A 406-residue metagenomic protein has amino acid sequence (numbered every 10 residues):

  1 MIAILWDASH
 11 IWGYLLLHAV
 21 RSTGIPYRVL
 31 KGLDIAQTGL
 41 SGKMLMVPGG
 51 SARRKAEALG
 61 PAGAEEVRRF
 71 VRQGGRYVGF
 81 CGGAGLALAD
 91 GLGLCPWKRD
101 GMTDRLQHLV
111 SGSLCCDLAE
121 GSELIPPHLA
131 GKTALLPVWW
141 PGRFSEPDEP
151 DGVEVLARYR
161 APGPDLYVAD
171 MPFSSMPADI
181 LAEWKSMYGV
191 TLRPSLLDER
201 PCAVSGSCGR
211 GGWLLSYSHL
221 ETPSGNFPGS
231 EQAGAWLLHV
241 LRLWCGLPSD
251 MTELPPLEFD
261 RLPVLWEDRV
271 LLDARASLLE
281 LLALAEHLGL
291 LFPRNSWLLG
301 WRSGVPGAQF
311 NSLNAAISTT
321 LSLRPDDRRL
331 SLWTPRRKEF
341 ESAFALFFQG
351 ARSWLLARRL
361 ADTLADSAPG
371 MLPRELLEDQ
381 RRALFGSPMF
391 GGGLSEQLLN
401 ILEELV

Functional and structural regions predicted by a protein language model:
M1-H10, V264: Short hydrophobic beta-strand segments
L5-W6, L15-L16, L109, L114-C115: A binding-site-centric feature that preferentially detects glycan-recognition modules on secreted/surface proteins
S9-G91: Helical hinge/lid and interdomain linker segments adjacent to catalytic or ligand-binding clefts that mediate domain
S9-H10, S51-R53, G83-L86, R99 (+3 more regions): Short, solvent-exposed loop/turn segments at secondary-structure junctions
R28, V78, L156, L214-S216: Hydrophobic/aromatic beta-strand patches that form the interior of the parallel beta-sheet core in alpha/beta enzyme
R53, E57-W140: A glycine-rich, often tryptophan-bearing local segment used as a flexible ligand/cofactor-contacting loop or short
L114-G209, Y217-E221, G300: Catalytic beta-strand/loop cores that center a nucleophilic Ser/Cys/Thr and support acyl-enzyme chemistry
D198-R200, G209-V406: Extracellular ligand-binding/catalytic regions of CAZymes and related secreted enzymes and adhesion modules
